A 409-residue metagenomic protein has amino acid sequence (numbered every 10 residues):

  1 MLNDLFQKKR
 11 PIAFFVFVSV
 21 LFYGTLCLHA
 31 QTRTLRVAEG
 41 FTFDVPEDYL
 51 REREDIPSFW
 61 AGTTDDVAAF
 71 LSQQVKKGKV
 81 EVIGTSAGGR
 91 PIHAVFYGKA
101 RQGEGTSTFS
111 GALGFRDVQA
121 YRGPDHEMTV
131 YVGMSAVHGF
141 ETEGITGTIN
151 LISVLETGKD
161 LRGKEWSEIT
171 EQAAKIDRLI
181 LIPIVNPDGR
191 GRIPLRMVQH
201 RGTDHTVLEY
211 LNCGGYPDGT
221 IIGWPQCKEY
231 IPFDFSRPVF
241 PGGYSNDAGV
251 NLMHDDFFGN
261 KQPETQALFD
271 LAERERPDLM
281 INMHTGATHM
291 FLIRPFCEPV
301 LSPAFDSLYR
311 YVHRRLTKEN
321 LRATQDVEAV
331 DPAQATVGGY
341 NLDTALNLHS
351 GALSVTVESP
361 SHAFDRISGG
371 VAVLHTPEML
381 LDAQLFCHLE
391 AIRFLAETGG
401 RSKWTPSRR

Functional and structural regions predicted by a protein language model:
M1-K9: N-terminal secretory signal peptides that target proteins for export/translocation
F15-T25: Bacterial N-terminal signal peptides
L28-T32: Boundary at the C-terminal end of the N-terminal hydrophobic targeting segment
R33-S58, G133, V250, M290 (+1 more regions): Acidic/histidine-rich, surface-exposed loop or edge segments in extracytoplasmic proteins
D65-Y131: Soluble metallo-hydrolase cores and metallopeptidase-like ectodomains found primarily in the secretory/periplasmic
G89, A120-T148, I184: Short HxH-centered metal-ligating active-site micro-motif
M128, T142-V300: Active-site/substrate-binding loop(s) of hydrolase catalytic cores
F235-R409: Metallocarboxypeptidase
